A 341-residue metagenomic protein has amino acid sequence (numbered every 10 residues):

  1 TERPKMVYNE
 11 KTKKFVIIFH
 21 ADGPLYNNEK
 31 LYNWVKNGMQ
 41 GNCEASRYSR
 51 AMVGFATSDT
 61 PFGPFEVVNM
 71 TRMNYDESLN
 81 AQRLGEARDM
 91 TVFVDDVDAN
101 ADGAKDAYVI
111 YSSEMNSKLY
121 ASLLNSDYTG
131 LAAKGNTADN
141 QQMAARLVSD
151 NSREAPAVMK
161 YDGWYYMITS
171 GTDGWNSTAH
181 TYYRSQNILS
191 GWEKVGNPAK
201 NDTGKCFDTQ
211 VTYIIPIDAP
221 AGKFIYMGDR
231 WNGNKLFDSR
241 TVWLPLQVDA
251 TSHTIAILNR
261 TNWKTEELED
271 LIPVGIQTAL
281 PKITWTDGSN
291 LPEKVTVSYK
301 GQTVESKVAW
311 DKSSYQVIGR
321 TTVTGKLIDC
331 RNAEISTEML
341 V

Functional and structural regions predicted by a protein language model:
T1-R88, V94-D150, K160-K205, A219-A221 (+1 more regions): Beta-rich carbohydrate-recognition and catalytic domains
A157: Aromatic-lined glycan-binding groove of carbohydrate-active enzymes
R240-V242, D287-E293, I318-T322: A short, compositionally biased
I272-Q302: Solvent-exposed, low-complexity, repeat-rich "mucin-like" stalks and linkers
G301-T337: Serine/threonine-rich, repeat-prone extracellular segments and beta-strand-based repeat modules of secreted/surface
M339-V341: Interdomain boundary/hinge segments at the C-termini of tandem beta-sandwich modules
